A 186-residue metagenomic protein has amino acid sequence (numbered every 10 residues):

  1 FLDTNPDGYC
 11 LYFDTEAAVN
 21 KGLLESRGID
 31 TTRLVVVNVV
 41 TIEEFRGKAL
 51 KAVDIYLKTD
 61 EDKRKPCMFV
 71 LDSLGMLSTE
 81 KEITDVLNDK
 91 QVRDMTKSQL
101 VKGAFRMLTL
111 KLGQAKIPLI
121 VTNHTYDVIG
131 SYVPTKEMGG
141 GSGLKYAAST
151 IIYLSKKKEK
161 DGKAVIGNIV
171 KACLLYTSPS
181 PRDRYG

Functional and structural regions predicted by a protein language model:
F1-D3: Glycine-rich P-loop/Walker A and Walker A-like loops and their local beta1-loop-alpha1 context in P-loop NTPases
N5-G103: Conserved inter-motif catalytic segment of the P-loop NTP-binding fold
L23, K81, N123, G130-P134 (+1 more regions): Short, well-ordered secondary-structure micro-motifs
V70-L71, P118-H124: Structural recognition of the conserved hydrophobic beta-strand(s) that form the central parallel beta-sheet of P-loop
V92-I120, G143-Y153: Substrate-engagement module of ASCE P-loop NTPases
T125-A147: Short, electropositive alpha-helical surface patch
G141-L175: Glycine-rich, Lys/Arg-enriched anion-binding loops that position phosphate/diphosphate groups for phosphoryl
Y176-G186: Single conserved hydrophobic/aromatic residue that forms the stacking wall/gate of nucleotide- or nucleobase-binding
